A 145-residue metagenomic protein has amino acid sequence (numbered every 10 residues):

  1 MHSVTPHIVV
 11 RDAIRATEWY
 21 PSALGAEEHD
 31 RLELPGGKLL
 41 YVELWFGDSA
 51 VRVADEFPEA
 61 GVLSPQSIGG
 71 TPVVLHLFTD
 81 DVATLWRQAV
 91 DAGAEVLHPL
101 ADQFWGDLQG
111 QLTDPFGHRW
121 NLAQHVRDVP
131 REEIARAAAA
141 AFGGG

Functional and structural regions predicted by a protein language model:
M1-H7, T17-T113, Q124-G145: Vicinal oxygen chelate
V10-I14: Short acidic-aromatic low-complexity motifs
F116: Conserved ATPase active-site switch/coordination loops adjacent to the nucleotide-binding site
